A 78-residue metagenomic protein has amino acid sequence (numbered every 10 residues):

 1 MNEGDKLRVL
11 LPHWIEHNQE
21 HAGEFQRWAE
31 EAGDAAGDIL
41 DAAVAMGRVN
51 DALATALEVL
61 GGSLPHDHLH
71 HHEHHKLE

Functional and structural regions predicted by a protein language model:
M1-W28: N-terminal acidic leader/helix
Q19, E24-F25, L57-L60, L64: His/Met- and acidic-residue-enriched segments that coordinate or traffic transition-metal cofactors and support
E31-S63: Short, charge-rich amphipathic interface segments used for partner binding and complex assembly
L64-E78: Histidine-centered metal-binding segments
